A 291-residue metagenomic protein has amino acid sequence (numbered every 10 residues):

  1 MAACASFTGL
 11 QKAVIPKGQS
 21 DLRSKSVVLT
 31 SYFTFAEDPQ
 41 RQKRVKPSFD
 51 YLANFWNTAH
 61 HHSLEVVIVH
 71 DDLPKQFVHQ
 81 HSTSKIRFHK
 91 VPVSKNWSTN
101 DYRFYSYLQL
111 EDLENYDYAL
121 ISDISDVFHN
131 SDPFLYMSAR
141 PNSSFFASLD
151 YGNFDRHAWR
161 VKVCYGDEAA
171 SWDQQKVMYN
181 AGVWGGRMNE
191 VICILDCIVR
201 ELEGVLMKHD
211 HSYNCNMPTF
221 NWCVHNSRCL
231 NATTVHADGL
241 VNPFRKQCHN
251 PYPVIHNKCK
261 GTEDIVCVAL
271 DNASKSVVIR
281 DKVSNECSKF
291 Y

Functional and structural regions predicted by a protein language model:
M1-Y102, S106-D117, N189: N-terminal anchoring/stem segment of glycosyltransferases
C4-R23, T30-A36, N57, K95-S98 (+9 more regions): Membrane-interface amphipathic segments in extracytoplasmic regions
L29-Y32, I68-D72, S122-I124, N130-S131 (+3 more regions): Short His-Asn-centered micro-motif
F33-A36, L73-K75, D126-V127, G152-F154 (+3 more regions): Short, solvent-exposed loop/turn segments at secondary-structure junctions
Q40-R41, F77-Q80, H129-F134, D196 (+1 more regions): A short acidic (Asp/Glu
S106-W159, I192: GT-A fold catalytic core of metal-dependent nucleotide-sugar glycosyltransferases, centered on the diacidic
V161-Q175: Short, flexible, basic/aromatic active-site loop/helix in glycosyltransferases
W172-F290: Catalytic core and acceptor-binding pocket of nucleotide-sugar-dependent glycosyltransferases
